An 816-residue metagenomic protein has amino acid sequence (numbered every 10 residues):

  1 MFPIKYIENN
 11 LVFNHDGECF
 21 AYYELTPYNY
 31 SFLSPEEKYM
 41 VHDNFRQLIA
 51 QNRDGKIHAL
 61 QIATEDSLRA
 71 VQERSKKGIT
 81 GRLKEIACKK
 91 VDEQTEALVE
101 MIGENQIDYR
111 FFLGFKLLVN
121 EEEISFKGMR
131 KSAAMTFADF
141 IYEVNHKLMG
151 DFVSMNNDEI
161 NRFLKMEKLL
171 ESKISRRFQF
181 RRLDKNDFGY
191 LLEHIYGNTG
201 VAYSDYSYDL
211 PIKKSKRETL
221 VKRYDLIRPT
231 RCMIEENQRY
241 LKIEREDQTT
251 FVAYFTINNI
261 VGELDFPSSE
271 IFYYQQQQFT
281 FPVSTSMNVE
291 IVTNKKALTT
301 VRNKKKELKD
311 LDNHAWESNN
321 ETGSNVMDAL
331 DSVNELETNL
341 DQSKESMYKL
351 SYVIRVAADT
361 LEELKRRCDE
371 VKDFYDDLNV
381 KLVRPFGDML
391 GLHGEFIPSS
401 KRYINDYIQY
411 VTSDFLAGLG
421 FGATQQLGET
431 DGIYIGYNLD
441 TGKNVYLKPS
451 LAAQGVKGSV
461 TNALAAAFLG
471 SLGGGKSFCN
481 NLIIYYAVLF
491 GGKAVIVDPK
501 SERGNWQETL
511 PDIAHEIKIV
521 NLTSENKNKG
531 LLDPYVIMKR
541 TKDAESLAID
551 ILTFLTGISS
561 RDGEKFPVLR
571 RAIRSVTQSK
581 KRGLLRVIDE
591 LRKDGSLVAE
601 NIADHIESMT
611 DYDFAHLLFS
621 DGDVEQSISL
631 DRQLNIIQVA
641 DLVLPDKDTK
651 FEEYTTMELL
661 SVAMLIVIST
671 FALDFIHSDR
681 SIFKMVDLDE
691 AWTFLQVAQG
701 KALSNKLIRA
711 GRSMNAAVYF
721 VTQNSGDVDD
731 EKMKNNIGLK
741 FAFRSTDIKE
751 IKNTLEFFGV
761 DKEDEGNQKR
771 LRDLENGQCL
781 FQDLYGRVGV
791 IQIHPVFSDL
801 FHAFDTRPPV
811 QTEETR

Functional and structural regions predicted by a protein language model:
M1-Y410, G420-F421: Extended, folded cores of ATP/NTP-driven motor/assembly subunits in large transport and secretion machines
Y28, P35, N44-I49, I433-N521: Glycine-rich phosphate-binding loop of nucleotide-binding enzymes
P35-R53, Q276-F279, V292-T299, V380-K381 (+5 more regions): P-loop NTPase motor domains
R53-K56, Y109, F490-G492, I517 (+3 more regions): Short glycine-/polar-rich loops that comprise or flank the Walker A/P-loop and associated switch/sensor motifs
L60-S75, G81-K84, D92, I102 (+1 more regions): Switch/coupling segment of Walker-type NTPase motor domains
E100-M101, R540-R586, E731-R816: P-loop NTPase motor core of the ASCE superfamily
S125, N438-V445, S450-A452, K457-A466 (+4 more regions): Charge-patterned, long linear interaction tracts outside catalytic cores
D312-H314, S450-I484, V497-G504, N521-N526 (+2 more regions): Conserved P-loop NTPase motor cores
